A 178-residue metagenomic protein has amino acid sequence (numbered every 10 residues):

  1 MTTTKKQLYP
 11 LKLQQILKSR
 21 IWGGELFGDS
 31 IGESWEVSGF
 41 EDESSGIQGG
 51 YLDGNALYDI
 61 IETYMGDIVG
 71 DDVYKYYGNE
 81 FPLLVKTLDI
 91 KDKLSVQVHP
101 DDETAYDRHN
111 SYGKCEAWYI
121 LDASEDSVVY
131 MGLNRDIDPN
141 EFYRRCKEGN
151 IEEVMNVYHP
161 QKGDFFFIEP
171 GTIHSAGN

Functional and structural regions predicted by a protein language model:
M1-I137: Transition-metal
E80-L83, C115, E153, Q161 (+1 more regions): Short beta-strand-initiation
H99, P160-N178: Conserved metal-binding segment of the jelly-roll/cupin
D101-E103, I120, I151-N156, N178: Short, Lys/Arg-enriched charge-dense amphipathic segments
I137-F167: Active-site glycine-rich loop that binds ribose-phosphate moieties when present
